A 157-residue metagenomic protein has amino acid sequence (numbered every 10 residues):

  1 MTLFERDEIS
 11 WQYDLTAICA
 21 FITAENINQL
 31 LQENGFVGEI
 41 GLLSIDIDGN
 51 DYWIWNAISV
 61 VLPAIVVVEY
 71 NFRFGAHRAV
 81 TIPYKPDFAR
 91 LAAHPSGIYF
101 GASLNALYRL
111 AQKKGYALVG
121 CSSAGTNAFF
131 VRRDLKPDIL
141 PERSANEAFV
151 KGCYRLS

Functional and structural regions predicted by a protein language model:
M1-I45, V61, F72-G75: SAM cofactor-binding core of SAM-dependent methyltransferases, primarily the Rossmann-like beta-alpha-beta module
L3, S44, I65-E69, A117-S123 (+1 more regions): A structural signal for short, well-ordered beta-strand segments and their strand-loop junctions that often border
E8-S10, D48-N50, N71-R73, A124-A128 (+1 more regions): Short, solvent-exposed loop/turn segments at secondary-structure junctions
A20, I47, G97-F100: Short capping loops/turns at secondary-structure boundaries
I27-N34, A76-S157: Rossmann-like AdoMet/SAM-dependent catalytic core
I40, I54, G115-V119: Short helix-to-loop capping/linker segments positioned immediately adjacent to catalytic or ligand/cofactor-binding
G49-W53, A102: Short, conserved clusters of charged catalytic residues that mark active-site and nucleotide-handling motifs
W53-L91: A short alpha/beta connector and helix-capping loop motif
